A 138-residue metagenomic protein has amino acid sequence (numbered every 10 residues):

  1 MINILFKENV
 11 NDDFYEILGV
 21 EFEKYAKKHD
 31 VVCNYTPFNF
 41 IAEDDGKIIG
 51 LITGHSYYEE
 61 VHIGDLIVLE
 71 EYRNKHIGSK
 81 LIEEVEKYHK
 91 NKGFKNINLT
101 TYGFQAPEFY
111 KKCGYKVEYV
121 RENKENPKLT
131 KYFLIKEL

Functional and structural regions predicted by a protein language model:
I2-G64, R121, E137: Acetyl-CoA-dependent GNAT
L18, Y110-K111, Y115: Conserved active-site tyrosine of GNAT-family acetyltransferases
S56-G64, R73, N126-T130: A conserved beta-turn-beta hairpin within the catalytic core of GNAT-like acetyltransferases that forms part
L66-V68: Hydrophobic adenine-recognition pocket in adenosine-nucleotide-binding enzymes
N74-K87, K112: Conserved acetyl-CoA-binding loop-helix of GNAT-fold acetyltransferases
H89-Y102: Conserved GNAT acetyl-CoA-binding A-motif
N98-T100, K116-F133: Conserved catalytic-core motifs of GNAT/GCN5-like acyltransferases
A106: Helix-turn-helix
